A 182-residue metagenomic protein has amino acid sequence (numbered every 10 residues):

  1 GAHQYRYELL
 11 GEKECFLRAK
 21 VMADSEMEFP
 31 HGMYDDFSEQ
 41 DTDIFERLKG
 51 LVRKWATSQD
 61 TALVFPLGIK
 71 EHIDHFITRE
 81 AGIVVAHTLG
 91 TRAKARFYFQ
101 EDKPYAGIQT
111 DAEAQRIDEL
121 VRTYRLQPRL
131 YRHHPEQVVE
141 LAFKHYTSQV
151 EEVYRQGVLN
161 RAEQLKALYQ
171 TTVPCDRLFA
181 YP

Functional and structural regions predicted by a protein language model:
G1-E80, H87-T91: Active-site beta-strand->loop->alpha-helix modules in alpha/beta enzyme cores, enriched in Gly/His/Asp(Glu)
A2-D24, E28, D41, R92-P182: The feature marks non-catalytic terminal segments
I73-H87, R96-Q109: A contiguous pocket-lining binding segment that forms or flanks enzyme active sites
